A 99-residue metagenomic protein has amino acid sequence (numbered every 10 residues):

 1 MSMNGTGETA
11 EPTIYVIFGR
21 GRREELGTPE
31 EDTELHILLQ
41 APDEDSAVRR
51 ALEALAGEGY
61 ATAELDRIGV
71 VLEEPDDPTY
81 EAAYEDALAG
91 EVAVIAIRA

Functional and structural regions predicted by a protein language model:
S2-L65, L72-A99: Long, contiguous binding/interaction regions
